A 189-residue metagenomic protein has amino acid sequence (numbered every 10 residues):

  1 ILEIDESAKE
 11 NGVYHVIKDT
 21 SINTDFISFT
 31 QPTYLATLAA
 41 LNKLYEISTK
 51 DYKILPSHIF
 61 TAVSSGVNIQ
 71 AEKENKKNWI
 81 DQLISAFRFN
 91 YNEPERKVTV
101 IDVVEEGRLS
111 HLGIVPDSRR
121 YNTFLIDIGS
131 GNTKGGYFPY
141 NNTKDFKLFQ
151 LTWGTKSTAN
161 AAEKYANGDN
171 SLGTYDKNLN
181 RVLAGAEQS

Functional and structural regions predicted by a protein language model:
I1-L2: Mature N-terminal segment immediately following signal peptide/propeptide cleavage in secreted/periplasmic
E6-I128, G136-S189: Nucleotide/phosphate-binding catalytic cleft detector across ATP-hydrolyzing and phosphate-transferring enzymes
G131: Conserved Rossmann-like nucleotide-cofactor binding loop
